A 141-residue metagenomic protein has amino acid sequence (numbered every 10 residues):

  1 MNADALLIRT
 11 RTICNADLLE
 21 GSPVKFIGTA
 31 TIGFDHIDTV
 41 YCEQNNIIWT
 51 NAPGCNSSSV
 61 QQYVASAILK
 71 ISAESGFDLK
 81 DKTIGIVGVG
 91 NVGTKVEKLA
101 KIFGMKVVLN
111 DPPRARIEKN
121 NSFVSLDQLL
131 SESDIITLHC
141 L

Functional and structural regions predicted by a protein language model:
M1, L18-E20, Q128-E132: Structural alpha-helical scaffold elements that stabilize or flank donor/cofactor-binding regions in carbohydrate
N2-D4, V24, G104, E132-S133: Short, well-ordered alpha-helix to beta-strand connector turns
D4-F77: Phosphate/diphosphate ligand-binding glycine-rich loop within oxidoreductases
S72, G76-L141: Rossmann-like dinucleotide/phosphate-binding beta-alpha-beta segment
